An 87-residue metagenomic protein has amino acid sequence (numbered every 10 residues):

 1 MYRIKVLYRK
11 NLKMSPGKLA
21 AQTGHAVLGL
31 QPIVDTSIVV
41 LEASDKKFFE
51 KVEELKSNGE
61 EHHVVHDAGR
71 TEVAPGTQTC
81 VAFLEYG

Functional and structural regions predicted by a protein language model:
M1-G87: Positively charged, small/polar-rich N-terminal and surface patches that mediate targeting and assembly and bind
